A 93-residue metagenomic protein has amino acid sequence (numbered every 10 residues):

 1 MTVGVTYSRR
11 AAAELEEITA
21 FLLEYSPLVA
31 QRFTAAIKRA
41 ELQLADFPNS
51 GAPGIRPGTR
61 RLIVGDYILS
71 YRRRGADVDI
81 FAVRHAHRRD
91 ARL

Functional and structural regions predicted by a protein language model:
M1-T59, L93: Basic, Lys/Arg-enriched alpha-helical interface segments
E24, V64, I68, R72-L93: Enriched for short, Lys/Arg-rich terminal
